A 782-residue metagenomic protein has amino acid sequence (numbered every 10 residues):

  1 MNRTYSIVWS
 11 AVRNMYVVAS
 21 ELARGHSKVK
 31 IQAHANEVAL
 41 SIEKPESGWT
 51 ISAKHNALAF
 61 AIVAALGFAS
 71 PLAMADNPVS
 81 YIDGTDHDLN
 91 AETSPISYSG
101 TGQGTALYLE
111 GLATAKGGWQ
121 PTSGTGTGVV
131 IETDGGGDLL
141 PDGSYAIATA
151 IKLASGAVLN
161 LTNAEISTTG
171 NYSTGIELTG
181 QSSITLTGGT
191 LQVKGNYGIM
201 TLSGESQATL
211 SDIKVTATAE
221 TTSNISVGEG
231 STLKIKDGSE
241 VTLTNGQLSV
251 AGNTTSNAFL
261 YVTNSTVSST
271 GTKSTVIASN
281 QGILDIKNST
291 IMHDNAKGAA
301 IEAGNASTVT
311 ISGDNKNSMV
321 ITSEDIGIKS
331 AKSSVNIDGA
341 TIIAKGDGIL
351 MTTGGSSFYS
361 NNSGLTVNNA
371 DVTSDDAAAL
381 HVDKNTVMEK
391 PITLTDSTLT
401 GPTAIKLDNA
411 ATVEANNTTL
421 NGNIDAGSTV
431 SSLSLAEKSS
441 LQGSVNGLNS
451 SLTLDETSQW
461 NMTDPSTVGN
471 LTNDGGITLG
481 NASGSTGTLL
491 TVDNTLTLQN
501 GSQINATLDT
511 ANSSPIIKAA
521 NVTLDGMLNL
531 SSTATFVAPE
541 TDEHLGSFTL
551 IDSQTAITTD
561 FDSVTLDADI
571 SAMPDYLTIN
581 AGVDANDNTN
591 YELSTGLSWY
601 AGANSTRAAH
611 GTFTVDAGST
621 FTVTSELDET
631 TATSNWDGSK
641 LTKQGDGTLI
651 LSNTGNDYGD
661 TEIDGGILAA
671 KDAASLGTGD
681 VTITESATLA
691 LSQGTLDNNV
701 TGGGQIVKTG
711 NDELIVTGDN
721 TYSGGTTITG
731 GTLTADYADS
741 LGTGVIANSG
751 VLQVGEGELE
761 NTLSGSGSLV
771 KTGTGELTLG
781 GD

Functional and structural regions predicted by a protein language model:
M1-V63: Bacterial Sec-dependent N-terminal signal peptides
Y5-W9, V17-S20, N36, T486-G596: Extracellular, surface-exposed repeat/solenoid domains
A69-S70: N-terminal signal peptide c-region/cleavage motif recognized by signal peptidases
A75-S80, S97-L112, E132-K152, T169-T179 (+13 more regions): Extracellular beta-strand/beta-solenoid scaffold signature
Y81-S94, Y98, T114-G126, L139-P141 (+26 more regions): All-beta strand scaffolds that present successive hydrophobic residues in beta-strands
S94-S155, L159-N160, I166-T168, G175-G180 (+7 more regions): Extracellular beta-helix/beta-solenoid repeat scaffolds
N385-P391, L399-G401, L407-A410, L420 (+6 more regions): Extracellular repeat-rich scaffold modules on cell surfaces
N421, A426, S431-S547, A617 (+2 more regions): Extracellular beta-strand/loop-rich repeat segments of large surface/secreted proteins
